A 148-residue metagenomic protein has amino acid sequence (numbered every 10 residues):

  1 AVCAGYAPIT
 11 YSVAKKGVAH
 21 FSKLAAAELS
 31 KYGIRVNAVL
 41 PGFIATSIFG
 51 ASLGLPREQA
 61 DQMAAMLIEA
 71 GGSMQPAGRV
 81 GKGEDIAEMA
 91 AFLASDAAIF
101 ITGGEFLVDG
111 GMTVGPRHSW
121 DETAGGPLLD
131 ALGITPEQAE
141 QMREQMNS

Functional and structural regions predicted by a protein language model:
A1-G17, S22-K23, A27-K31, F43-I44: Catalytic loop of short-chain dehydrogenase/reductase
G5-T10, K31-Y32, G78, G83 (+1 more regions): Active-site loop immediately N-terminal to the catalytic Tyr-X3-Lys motif of short-chain dehydrogenase/reductase
S30, R35, I101-G103: Short, small/polar-rich loop/turn modules that mediate ligand/substrate recognition or access, typified
R35-P41, A45, A94, L107-D109: Conserved SDR Rossmann-fold cofactor-binding beta-strand/turn motif
P41-L55, V114: Short, flexible catalytic-loop segment of classical short-chain dehydrogenase/reductase
Q59-D85, A131-I134, A139: Catalytic Tyr-x(3-8)-Lys segment
R79-V108, T113: C-terminal substrate-recognition "lid" of short-chain dehydrogenase/reductases
T102-S148: Short C-terminal tail/terminal secondary-structure segment of NAD(P)H-dependent dehydrogenase/reductase domains
